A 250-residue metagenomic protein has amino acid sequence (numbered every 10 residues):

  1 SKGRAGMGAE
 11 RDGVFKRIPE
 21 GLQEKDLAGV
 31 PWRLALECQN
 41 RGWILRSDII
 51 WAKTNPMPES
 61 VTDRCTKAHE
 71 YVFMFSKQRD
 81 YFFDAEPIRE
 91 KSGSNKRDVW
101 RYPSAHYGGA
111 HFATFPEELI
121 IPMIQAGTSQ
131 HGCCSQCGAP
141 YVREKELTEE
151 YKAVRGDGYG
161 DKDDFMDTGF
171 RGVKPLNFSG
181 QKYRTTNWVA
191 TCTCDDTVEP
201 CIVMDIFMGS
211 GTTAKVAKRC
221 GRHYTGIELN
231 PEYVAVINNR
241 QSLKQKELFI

Functional and structural regions predicted by a protein language model:
S1-K244, L248: Core catalytic lobe of class I
